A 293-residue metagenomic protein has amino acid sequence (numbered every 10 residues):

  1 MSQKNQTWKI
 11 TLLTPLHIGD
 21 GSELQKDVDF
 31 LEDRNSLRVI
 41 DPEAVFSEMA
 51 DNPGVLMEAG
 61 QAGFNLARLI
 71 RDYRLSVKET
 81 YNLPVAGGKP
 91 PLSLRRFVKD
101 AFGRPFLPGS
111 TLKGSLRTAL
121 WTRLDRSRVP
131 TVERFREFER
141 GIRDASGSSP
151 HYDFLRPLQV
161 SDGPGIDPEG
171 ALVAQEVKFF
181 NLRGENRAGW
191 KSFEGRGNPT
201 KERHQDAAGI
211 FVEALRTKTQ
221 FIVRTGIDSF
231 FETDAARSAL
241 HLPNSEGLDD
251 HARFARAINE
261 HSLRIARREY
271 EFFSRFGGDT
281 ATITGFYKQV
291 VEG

Functional and structural regions predicted by a protein language model:
M1-G293: Basic, Gly/Ser/Thr-rich N-terminal segments that form RNA-phosphate-binding interfaces in CRISPR RAMP
